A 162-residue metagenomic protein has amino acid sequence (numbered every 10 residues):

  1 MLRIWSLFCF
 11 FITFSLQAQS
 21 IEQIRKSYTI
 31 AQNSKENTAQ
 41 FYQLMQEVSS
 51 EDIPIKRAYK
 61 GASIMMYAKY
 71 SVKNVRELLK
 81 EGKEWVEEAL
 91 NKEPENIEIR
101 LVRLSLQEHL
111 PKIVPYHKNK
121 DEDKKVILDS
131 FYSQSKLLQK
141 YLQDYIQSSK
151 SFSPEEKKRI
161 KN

Functional and structural regions predicted by a protein language model:
M1-E22: Bacterial Sec-dependent N-terminal signal peptides
A18-Y42, V48, R57-Y59: N-terminal leader/linker segments that initiate helical-solenoid repeat arrays
I30-L44, V75-K83, Y116-H117: Helix-turn-helix repeat elements of alpha-solenoid scaffolds
A31-Q32, M66-V75, H109-V114: Short coil/turn linking the two alpha-helices of tandem helical-hairpin repeats
I127-N162: Terminal, low-structured helical/coil segments at or just beyond the last alpha-helical repeat
